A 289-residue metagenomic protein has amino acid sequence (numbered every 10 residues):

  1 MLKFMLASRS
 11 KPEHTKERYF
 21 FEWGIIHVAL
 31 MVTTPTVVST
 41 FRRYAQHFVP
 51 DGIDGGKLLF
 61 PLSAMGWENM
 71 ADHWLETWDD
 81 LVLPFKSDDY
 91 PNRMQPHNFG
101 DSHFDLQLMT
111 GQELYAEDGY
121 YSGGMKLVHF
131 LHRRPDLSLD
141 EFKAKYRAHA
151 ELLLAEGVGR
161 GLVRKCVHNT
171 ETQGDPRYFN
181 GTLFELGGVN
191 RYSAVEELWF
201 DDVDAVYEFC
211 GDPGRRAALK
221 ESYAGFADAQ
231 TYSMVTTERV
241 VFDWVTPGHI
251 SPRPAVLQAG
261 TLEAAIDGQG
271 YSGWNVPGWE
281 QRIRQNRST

Functional and structural regions predicted by a protein language model:
M1-T289: Macromolecular interaction modules
